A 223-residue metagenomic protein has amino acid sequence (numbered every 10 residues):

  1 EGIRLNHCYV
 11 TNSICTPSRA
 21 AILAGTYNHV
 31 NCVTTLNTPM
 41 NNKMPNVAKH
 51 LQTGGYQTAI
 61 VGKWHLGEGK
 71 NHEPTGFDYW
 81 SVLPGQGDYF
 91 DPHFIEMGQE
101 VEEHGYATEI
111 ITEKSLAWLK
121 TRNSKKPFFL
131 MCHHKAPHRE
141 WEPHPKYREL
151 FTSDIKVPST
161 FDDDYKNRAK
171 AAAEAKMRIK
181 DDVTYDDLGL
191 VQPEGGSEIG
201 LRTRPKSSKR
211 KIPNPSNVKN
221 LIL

Functional and structural regions predicted by a protein language model:
E1-L223: Formylglycine-dependent sulfatase
